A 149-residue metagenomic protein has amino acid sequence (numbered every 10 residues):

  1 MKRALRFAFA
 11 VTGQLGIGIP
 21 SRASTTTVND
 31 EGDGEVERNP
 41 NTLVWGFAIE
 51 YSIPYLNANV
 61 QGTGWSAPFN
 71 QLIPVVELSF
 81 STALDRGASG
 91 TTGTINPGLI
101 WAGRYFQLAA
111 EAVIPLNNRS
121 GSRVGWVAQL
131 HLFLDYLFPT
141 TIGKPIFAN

Functional and structural regions predicted by a protein language model:
M1-F9, S52-A58: Secondary-structure boundary elements
K2, Q14-R22, E50-S52, E77-S81: Short glycine-rich beta-strand segments
A4, A8-T12, P40, V44: Residues forming well-ordered secondary-structure scaffolds
F7-G18, N29: Short, surface-exposed recognition loops or helix-turn segments adjacent to catalytic cores
G18-R22, D30, R119: Short, solvent-exposed micro-motifs at the edges of structured domains
A23-T26, R86-A88: Short, well-ordered secondary-structure micro-motifs
S24-V28, G34-R38: Extracellular/periplasm-exposed beta-strand and loop segments of Gram-negative cell-envelope proteins, dominated by
E35-N149: Outer membrane beta-barrel transmembrane domains
